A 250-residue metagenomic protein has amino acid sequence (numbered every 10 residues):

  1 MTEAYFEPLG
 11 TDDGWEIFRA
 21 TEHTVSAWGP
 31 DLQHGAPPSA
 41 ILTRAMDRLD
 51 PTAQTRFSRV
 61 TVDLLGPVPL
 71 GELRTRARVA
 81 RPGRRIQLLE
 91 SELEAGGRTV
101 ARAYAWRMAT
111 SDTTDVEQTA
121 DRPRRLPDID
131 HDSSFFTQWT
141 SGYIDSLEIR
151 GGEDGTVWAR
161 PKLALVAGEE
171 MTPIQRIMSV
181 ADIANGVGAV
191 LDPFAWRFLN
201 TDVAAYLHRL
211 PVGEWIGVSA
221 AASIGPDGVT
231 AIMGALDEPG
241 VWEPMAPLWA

Functional and structural regions predicted by a protein language model:
M1-A250: Terminal targeting signals and extreme-terminal segments of soluble enzymes
